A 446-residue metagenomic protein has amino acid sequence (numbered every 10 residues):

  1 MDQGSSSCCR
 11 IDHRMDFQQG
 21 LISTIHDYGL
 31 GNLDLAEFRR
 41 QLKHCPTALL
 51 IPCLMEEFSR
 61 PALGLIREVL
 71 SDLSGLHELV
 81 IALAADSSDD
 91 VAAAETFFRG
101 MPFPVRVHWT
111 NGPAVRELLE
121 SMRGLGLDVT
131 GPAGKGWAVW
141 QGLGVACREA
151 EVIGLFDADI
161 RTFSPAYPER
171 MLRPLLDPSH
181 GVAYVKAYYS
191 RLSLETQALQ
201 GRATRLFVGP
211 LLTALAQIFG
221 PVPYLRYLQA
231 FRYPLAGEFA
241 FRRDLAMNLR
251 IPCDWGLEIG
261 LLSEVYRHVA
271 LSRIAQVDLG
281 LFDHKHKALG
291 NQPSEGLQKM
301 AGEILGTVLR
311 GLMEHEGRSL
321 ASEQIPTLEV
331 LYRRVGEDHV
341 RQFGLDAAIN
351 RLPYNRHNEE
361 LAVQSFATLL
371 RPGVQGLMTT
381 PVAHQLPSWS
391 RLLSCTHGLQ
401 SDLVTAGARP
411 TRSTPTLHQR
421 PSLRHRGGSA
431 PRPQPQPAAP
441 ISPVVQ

Functional and structural regions predicted by a protein language model:
D2, C8-D27, P102, D283-K285 (+1 more regions): Terminal low-complexity segments of carbohydrate-biosynthetic enzymes
C8-S71: N-proximal low-complexity "stem/linker" segments adjacent to membrane-targeting elements
G75-S87, R106-G112: Short beta-strand/loop segment that forms part of the nucleotide-sugar
D90-A150: Active-site-proximal specificity loops/subdomain of glycosyltransferases
E149-R161: Short beta-strand-to-loop acidic/aromatic patch adjacent to the donor-nucleotide binding site
F163-Y189, S193: Conserved donor-nucleotide/metal-binding helix-loop-beta segment in metal-dependent transferases, i.e., the alpha-helix
E195-R205, A216-E238: A recurrent flexible, glycine/aromatic-enriched loop bordering the glycosyltransferase active site that acts as
C253, S263-F282: Catalytic donor-sugar/metal-binding loop of nucleotide-sugar-dependent glycosyltransferases
